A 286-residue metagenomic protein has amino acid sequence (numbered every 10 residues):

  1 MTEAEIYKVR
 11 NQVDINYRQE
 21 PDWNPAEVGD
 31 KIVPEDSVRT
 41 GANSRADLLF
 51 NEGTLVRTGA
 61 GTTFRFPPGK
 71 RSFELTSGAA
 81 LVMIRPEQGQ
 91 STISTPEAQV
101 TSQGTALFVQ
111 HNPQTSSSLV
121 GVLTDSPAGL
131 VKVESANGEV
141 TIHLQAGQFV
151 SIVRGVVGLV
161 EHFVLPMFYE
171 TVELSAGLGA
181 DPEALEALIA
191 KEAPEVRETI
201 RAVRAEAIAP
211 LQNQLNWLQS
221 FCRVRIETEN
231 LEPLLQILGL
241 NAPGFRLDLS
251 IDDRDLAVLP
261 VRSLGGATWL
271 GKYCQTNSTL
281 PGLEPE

Functional and structural regions predicted by a protein language model:
M1-L165, Y169-R223, E227, L231-I237: Flexible, surface-exposed loop/linker segments and immediately adjacent secondary-structure boundaries
V224-E286: C-terminal non-catalytic accessory extensions
